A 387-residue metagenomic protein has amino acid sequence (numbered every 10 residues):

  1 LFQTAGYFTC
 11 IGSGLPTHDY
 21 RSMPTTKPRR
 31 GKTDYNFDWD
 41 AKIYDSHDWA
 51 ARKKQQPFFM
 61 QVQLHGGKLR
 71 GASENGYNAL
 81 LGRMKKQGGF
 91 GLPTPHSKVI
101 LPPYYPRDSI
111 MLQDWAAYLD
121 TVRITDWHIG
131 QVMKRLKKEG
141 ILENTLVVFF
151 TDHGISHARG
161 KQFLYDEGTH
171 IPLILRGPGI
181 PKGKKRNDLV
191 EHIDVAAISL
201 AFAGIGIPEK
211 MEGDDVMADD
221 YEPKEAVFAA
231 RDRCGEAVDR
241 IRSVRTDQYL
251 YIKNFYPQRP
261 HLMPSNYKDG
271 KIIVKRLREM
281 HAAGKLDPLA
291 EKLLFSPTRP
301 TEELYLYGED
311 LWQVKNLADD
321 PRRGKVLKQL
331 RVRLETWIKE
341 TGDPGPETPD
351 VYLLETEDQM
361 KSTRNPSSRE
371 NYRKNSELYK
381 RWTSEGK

Functional and structural regions predicted by a protein language model:
L1-G71, F228-R231: Catalytic-site neighborhoods of secreted/periplasmic enzymes that process anionic sulfate/phosphate groups
T4-C10, K54-F59, I141-V147, P223-K224 (+1 more regions): Loop/turn elements at helix/coil->beta-strand transitions in domains of secreted/extracellular proteins
I11-K32, V148-H157, K161-F163, R333-T356: Short, solvent-exposed turn/loop segments enriched in Gly/Ser/Thr/Pro and often Arg
H18-S22, K68-A72, I155-R159, F163-Y165 (+5 more regions): Short catalytic/ligand-binding loop motif for oxyanion handling, primarily in non-cytosolic enzymes, centered on
R21-S22, K32-D34, L142-T145, G183-T246 (+4 more regions): Polar, surface-exposed loop/tail segments that function as active-site lids or cofactor/substrate-recognition elements
W39, A50-A196, L200-K210, Q258-H261 (+7 more regions): Active-site-proximal cap/lid insertion segments
F59-Q61, I241-S243, I252, L304: Conserved hydrophobic/aromatic beta-strand scaffold that supports enzyme active sites
H170-L173, K224-A226, R242, Y249 (+1 more regions): Small-molecule pocket liners
